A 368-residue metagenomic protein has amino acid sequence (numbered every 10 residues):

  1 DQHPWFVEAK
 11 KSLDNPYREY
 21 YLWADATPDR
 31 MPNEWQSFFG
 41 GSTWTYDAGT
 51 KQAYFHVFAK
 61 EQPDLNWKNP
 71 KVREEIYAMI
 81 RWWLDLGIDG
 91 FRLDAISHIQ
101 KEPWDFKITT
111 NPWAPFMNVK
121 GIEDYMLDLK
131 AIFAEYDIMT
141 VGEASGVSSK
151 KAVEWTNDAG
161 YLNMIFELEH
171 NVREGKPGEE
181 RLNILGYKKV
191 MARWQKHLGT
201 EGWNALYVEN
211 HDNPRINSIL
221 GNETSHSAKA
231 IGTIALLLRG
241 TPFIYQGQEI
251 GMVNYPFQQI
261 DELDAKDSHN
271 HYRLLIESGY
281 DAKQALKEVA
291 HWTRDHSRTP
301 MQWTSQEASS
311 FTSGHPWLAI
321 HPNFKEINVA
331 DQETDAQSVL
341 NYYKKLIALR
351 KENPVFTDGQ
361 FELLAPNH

Functional and structural regions predicted by a protein language model:
D1-R81, D85, H98-K150, W155-N157 (+1 more regions): Acidic/aromatic-lined carbohydrate-recognition and catalytic surfaces of CAZymes acting on diverse glycans
E8-K51, G178-H197, A282-H321: Core domains of carbohydrate- and sulfate-ester-processing enzymes
A53-K68, N210-N217, I320-D331: Short glycine/proline-rich turn/loop motifs
A59-E61, P103, K107-W113, E201-E223: Active-site clefts of carbohydrate-active enzymes
I76, W83, L93-D94, T140 (+5 more regions): Conserved, mostly hydrophobic/aromatic
G90-R92, D137-V141, N163-I165, W203-L206 (+1 more regions): Structural preference for beta-strand elements that scaffold enzyme active sites
A95, T156-I184, N204-P214, T299: Aromatic- and acid-rich polysaccharide-binding/catalytic face of secreted or lumenal carbohydrate-active enzymes
D124-M126, K130-F133, G146, E154-N157 (+5 more regions): Loop/helix patches that line or flank the sugar-binding groove of alpha-linked glycan CAZymes
